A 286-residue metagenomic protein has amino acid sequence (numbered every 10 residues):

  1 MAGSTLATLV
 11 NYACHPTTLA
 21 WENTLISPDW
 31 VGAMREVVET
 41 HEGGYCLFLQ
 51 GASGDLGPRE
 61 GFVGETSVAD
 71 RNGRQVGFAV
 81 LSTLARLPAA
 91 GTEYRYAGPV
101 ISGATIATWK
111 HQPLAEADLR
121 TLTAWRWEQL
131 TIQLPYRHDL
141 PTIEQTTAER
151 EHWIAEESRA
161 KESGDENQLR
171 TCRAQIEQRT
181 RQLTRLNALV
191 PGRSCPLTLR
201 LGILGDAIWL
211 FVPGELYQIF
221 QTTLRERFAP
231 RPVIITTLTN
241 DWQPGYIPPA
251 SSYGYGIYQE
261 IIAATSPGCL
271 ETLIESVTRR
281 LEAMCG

Functional and structural regions predicted by a protein language model:
M1-G286: Non-catalytic substrate/cofactor recognition surfaces at enzyme active-site rims
